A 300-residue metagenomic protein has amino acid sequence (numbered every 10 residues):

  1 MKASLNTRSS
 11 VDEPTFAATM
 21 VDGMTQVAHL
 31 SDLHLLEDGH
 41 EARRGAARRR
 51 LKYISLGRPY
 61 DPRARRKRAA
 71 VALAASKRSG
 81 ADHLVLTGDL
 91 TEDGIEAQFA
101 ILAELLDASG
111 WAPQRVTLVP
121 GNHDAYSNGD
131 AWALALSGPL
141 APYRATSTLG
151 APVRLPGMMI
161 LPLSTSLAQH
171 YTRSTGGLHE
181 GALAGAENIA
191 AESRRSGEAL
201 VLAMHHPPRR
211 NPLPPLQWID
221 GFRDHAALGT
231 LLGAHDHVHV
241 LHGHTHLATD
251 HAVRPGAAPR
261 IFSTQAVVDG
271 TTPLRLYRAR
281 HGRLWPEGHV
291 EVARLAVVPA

Functional and structural regions predicted by a protein language model:
K2-A97: N-terminal active-site segment of His-dependent metallophosphoesterases
T7, G23, H281-A300: A short C-terminal boundary segment appended to hydrolase-like catalytic domains
P14-T19, A100-N188, A227, G233 (+1 more regions): Extended active-site neighborhood of metal-dependent phosphoesterases/phosphodiesterases
M24-E37, G157-Q169, V201-A203, R260-A266 (+1 more regions): Active-site-proximal beta-strand elements of phosphoester/diester hydrolases
H29-S31, H83-G88, R115-N122, L163-S164 (+3 more regions): Active-site neighborhood of phospho(di)ester-bond hydrolases with catalytic His/Asp-centered motifs
H34-G39, E92-I95, N122-D130, A168-R173 (+3 more regions): Active-site environment of divalent metal-dependent phosphoester hydrolases
D107, P214-W285: Conserved beta-sheet core of the metallophosphoesterase superfamily
A190-L213: Short acidic, glycine-rich surface-loop motifs adjacent to enzyme active sites
